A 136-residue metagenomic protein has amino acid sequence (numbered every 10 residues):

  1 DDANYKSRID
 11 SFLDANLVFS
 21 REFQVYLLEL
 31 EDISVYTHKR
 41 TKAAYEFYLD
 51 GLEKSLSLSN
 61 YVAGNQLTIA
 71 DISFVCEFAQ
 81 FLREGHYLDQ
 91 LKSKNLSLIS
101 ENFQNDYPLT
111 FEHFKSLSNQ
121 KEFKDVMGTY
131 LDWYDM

Functional and structural regions predicted by a protein language model:
D1: Helix-loop segments that flank and shape redox-cofactor active sites
N4-N119: GST-like fold's C-terminal all-alpha helical module
F123-M136: C-terminal helix/juxtamembrane-tail motif
